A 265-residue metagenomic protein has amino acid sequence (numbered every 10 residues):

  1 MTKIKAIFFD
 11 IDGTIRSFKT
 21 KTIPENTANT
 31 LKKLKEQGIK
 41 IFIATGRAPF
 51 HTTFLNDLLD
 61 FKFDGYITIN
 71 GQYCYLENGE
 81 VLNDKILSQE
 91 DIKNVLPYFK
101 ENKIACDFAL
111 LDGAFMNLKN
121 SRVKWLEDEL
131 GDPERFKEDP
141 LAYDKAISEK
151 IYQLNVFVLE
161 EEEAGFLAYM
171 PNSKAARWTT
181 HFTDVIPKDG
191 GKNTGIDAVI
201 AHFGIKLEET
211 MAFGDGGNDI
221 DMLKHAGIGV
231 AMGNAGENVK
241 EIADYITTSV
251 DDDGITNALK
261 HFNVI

Functional and structural regions predicted by a protein language model:
K3-T20: Asp-based phosphoryl-transfer active-site loop
E25-V123: Active-site phosphate-binding/coordination module
L34, L154, I196, L223 (+2 more regions): Residue-level signal for inorganic ion chemistry
G38-F42, F63-D64, I151-L154, E208-T210 (+1 more regions): Short active-site oxyanion
L59-K62, N70, Y169-N172, H225-A226 (+1 more regions): Short, structured coil segments at secondary-structure junctions
Y98, N102-F213, G217, D221-M222 (+1 more regions): Conserved acidic, metal-coordinating active-site core of Asp-based, Mg2+-dependent phosphoryl-transfer enzymes
H225, G233-I265: Asp-based, Mg2+/Mn2+-dependent phosphohydrolase catalytic module
